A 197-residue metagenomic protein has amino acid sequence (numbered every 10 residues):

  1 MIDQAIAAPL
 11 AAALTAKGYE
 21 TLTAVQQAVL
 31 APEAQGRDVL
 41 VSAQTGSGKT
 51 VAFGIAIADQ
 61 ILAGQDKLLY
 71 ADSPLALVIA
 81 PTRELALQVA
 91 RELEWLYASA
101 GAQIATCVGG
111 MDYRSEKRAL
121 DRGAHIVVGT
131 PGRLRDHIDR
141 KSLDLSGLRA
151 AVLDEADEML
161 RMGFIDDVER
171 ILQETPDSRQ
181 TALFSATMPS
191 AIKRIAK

Functional and structural regions predicted by a protein language model:
M1-S42, D154: Conserved pre-motif I regulatory segment
D3, P9-A12, Y19, L69-D139 (+2 more regions): Conserved nucleic-acid-binding Ia/Ib motif block in the N-terminal RecA-like helicase ATPase lobe
Q27-V39, T50-Y70, L87, E92-L96 (+3 more regions): Walker A/P-loop NTP-binding motif
L40-S42, L77, A182: Short hydrophobic/aromatic beta-strand immediately N-terminal to the Walker A/P-loop
A43-S47: The conserved Walker
G54, V78-A80, V128, R161 (+1 more regions): Hydrophobic beta-strand core positions in alpha/beta domains
D144-K197: Post-DEXD/H (motif II) to motif III coupling segment of the RecA-like Helicase ATP-binding lobe
